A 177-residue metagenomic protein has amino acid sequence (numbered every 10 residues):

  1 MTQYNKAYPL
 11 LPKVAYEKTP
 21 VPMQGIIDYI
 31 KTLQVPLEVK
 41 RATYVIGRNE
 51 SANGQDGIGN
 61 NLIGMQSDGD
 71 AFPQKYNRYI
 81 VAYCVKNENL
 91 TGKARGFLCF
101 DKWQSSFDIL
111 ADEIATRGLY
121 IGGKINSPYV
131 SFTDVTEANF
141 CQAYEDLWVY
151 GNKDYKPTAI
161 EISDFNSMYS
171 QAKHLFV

Functional and structural regions predicted by a protein language model:
M1-V177: Catalytic cores of secreted/periplasmic lytic hydrolases that degrade extracellular macromolecules
